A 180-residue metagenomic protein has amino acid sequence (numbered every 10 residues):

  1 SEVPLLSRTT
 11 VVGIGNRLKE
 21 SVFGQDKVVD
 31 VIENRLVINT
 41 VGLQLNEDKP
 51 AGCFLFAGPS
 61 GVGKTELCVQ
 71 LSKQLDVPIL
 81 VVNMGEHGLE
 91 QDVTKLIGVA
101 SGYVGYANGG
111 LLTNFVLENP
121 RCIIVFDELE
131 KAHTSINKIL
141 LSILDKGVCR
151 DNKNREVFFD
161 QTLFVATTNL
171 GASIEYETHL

Functional and structural regions predicted by a protein language model:
S1-L180: AAA+ P-loop NTPase nucleotide-binding core of proteostasis motors
